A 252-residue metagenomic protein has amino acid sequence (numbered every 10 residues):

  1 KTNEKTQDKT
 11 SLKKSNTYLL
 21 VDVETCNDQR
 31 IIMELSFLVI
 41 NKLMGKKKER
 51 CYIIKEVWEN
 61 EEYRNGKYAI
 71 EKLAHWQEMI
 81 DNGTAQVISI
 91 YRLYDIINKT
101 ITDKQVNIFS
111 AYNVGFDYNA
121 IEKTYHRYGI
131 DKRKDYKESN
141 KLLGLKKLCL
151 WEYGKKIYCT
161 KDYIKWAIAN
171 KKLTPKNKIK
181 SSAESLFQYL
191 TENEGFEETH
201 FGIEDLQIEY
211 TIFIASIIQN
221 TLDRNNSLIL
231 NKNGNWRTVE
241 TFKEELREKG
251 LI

Functional and structural regions predicted by a protein language model:
N3-E122, E184: Conserved non-catalytic scaffold segment of RNase H-like nuclease domains
V23-C26, L150, E209: Ser/Thr-centric signal marking residues that sit in or immediately flank functional binding/regulatory motifs
D28-R30, K155, T211: Conserved protein kinase catalytic core
Y52-I53, D135-I157: A short, structured active-site edge motif that brings together acidic residues
E78-D81, D131-Y136, N193-T199: Short, polar/flexible loop-turn hinges at active-site or ligand-entry regions and domain interfaces
I108-G115, N119-A120, W166-R247, L251: Acidic, Mg2+-coordinating catalytic module of metal-dependent nucleases/exonucleases that use a two-metal-ion mechanism
F116-K146: Substrate-recognition/cap helix-loop segment adjacent to the acidic, metal-dependent catalytic center of Asp-based
K147-L173: Short alpha-helix plus adjacent loop in nuclease-associated cores
